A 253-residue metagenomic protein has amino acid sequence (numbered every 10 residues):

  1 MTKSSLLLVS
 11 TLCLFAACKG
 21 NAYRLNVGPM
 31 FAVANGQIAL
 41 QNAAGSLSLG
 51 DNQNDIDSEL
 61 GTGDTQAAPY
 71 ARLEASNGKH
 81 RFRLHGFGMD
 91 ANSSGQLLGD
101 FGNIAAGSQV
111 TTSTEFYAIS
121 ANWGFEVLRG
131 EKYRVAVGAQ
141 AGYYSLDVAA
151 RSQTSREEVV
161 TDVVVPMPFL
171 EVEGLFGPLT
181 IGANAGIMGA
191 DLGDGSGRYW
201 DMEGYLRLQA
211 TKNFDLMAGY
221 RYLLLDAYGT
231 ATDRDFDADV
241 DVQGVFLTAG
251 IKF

Functional and structural regions predicted by a protein language model:
M1-N26: Cleavable N-terminal export/targeting peptides
A22, V240-F253: Outer-membrane beta-barrel "beta-signal"
V27-P29, A71-A75, A121-F125, A139-A141 (+4 more regions): Residues on the lipid-exposed face of transmembrane beta-strands in outer-membrane beta-barrel proteins
P29-Q37, F253: Short polar catalytic/cofactor-binding loops
N35-A67, G86-A118, Y144-V163, A190-G193 (+1 more regions): Extracellular/periplasm-exposed beta-strand and loop segments of Gram-negative cell-envelope proteins, dominated by
A68, V163-F169, G197-Y205, V240-F246: Transmembrane beta-barrel architecture of outer membranes
K79-F82, E131-Y133, P178-I181, N213-L216: Repeated loop/turn-to-beta-strand initiation elements of outer-membrane beta-barrel proteins
T180-G197: Transmembrane beta-strand segments that form the barrel wall of outer-membrane beta-barrel proteins
